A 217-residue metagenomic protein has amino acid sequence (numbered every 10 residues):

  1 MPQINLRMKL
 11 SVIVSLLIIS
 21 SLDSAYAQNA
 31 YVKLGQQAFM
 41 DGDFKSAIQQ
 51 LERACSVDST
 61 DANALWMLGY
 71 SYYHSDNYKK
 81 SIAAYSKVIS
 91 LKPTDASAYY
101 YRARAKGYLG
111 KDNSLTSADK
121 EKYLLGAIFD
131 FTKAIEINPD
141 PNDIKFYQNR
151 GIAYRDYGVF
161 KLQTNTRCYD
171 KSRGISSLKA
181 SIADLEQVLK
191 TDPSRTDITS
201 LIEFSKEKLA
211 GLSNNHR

Functional and structural regions predicted by a protein language model:
Q28-Y31, A62-N63, A96-S97, N142-I144 (+2 more regions): Helix-start (N-cap) detector for alpha-helical repeat units in TPR-like alpha-solenoids, especially tetratricopeptide
V32, F39-M40, W66, Y73 (+5 more regions): Position-specific recognition of the canonical hydrophobic site in helix A of tetratricopeptide repeat
R53-A54, K87-V88, K133-A134, V188: Canonical positions in the second alpha-helix
S59, P93, P139-P141, P193: Short coil turns that delineate tetratricopeptide repeat
